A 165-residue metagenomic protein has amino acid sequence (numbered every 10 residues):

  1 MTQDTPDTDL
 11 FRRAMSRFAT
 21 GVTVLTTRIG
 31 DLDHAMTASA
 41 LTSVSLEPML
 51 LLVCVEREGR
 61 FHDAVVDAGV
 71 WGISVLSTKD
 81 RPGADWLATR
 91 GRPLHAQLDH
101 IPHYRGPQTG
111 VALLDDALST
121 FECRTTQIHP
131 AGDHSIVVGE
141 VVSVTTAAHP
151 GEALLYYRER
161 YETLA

Functional and structural regions predicted by a protein language model:
M1-A165: Basic, polyanion-binding surface patches
